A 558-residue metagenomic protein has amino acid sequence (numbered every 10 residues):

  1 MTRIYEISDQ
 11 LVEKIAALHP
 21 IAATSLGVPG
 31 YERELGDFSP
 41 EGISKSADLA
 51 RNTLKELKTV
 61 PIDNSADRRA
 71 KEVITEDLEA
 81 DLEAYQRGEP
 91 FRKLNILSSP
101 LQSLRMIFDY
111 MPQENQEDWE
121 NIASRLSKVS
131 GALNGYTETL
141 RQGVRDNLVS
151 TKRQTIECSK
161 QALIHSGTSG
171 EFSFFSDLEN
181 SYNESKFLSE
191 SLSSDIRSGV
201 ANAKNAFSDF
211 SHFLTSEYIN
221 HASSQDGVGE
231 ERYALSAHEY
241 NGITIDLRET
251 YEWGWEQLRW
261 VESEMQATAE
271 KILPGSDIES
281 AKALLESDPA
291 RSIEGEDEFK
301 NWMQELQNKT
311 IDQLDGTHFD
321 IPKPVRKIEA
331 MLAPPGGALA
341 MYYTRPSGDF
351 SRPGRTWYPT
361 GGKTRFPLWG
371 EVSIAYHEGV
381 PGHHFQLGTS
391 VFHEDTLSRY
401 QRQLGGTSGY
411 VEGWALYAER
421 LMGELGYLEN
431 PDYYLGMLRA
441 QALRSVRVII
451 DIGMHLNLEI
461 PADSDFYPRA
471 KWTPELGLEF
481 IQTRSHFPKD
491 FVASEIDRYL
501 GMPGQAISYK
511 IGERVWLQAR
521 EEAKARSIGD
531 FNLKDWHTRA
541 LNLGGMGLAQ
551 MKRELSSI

Functional and structural regions predicted by a protein language model:
M1-I558: N-terminal maturation segment of proteins
